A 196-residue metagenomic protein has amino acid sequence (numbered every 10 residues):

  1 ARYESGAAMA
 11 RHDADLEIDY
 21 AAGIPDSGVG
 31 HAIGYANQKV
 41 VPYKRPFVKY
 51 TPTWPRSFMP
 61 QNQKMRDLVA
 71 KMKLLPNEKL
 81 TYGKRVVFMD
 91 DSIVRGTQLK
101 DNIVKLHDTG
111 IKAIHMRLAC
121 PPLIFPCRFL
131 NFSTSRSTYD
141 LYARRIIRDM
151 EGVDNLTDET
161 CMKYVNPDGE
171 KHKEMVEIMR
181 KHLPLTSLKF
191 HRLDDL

Functional and structural regions predicted by a protein language model:
A1-L196: PRPP-associated nucleotide enzymes
